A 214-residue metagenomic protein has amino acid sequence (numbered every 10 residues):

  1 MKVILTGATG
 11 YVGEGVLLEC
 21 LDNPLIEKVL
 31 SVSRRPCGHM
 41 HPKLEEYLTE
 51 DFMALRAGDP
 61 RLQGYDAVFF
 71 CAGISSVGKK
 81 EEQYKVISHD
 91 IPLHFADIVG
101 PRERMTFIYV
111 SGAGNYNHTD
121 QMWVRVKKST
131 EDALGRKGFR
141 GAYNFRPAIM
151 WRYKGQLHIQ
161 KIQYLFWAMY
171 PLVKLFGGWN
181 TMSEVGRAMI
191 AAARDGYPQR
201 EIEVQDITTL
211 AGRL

Functional and structural regions predicted by a protein language model:
K2, I26-K28, M105-T106, G141: Residues at the starts of beta-strands that form the adenosine-phosphate
K2-N23: N-terminal Rossmann NAD(P)H-binding glycine-rich loop of SDR-like oxidoreductase domains
V3, G38, E45-H94, I98-P101: NAD(P)H-binding glycine-rich loop region in Rossmannoid oxidoreductase-like domains and their noncatalytic homologs
P24, P42, N117-L214: Oxidoreductase cofactor-interface core, primarily capturing Rossmann-like NAD(P)-dependent enzymes
L30-G38: Short, polar loop motifs at secondary-structure junctions
R35, E82, V86-T130, R136 (+1 more regions): Conserved Rossmann-fold NAD(P)-dependent oxidoreductase catalytic core, especially the SDR/UDP-sugar
